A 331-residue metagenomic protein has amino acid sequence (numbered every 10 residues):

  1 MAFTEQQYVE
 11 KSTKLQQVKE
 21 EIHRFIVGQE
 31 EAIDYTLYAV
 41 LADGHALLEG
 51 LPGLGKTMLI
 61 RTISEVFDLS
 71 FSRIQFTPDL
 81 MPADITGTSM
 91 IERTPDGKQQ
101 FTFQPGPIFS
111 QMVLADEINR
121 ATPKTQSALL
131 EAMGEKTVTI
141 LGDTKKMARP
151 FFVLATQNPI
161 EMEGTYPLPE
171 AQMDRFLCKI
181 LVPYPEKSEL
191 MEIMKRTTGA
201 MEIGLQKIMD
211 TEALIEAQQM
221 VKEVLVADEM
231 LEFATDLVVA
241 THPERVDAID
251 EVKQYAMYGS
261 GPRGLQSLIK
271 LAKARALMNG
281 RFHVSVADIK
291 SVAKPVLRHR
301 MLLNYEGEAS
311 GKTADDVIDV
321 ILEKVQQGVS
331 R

Functional and structural regions predicted by a protein language model:
M1-F3, E244-R331: C-terminal engagement/docking regions of AAA+ P-loop ATPases
E5-S12, F25, T165, K179-E251 (+4 more regions): Conserved C-terminal "switch" segment of AAA+ ATPases
Y8-L54: Pre-Walker A (pre-P-loop) alpha-helix and adjacent loop at the N terminus of AAA/AAA+ ATPase modules, a conserved
Y35-Y38, E92-L114: Conserved alpha-helical scaffold flanking the Walker A/P-loop in AAA+ ATPase domains
L37-P78: Walker A/P-loop
G50, D116-E117, A128: Walker B catalytic acidic pair
L51, I85, T156: P-loop (Walker A) phosphate-binding loop of NTP-binding proteins
E92-K98, A121-T125, M133-E223, K273-R275: Canonical AAA+ ATPase core
